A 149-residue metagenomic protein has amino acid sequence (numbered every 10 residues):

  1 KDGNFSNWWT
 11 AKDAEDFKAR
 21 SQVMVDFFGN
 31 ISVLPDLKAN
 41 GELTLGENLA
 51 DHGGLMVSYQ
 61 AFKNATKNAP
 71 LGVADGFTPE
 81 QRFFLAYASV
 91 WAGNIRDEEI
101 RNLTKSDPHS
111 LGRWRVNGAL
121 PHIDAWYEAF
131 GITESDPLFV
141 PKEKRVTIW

Functional and structural regions predicted by a protein language model:
K1-W149: Zinc-dependent metallohydrolase catalytic domains
